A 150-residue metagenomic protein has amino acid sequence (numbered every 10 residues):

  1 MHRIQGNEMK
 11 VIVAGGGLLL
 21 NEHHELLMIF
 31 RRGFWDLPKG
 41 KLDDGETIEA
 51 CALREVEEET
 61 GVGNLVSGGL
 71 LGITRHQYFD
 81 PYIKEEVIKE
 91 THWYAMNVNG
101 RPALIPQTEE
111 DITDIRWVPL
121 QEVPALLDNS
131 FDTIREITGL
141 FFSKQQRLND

Functional and structural regions predicted by a protein language model:
M1-G16: Acidic, metal-coordinating catalytic segment for phosphate/diphosphate chemistry, firing primarily on the Nudix
N7-K10, K84-E85, Q107: Short Gly/Pro-enriched turn/cap motifs at secondary-structure boundaries
V13-G15, H24, T91-H92, T113: Change "...and in nucleic-acid phosphodiester-cleaving endonucleases..." to "...and in nucleic-acid processing enzymes
L19, A95-N97, P119: Short, well-ordered beta-strand micro-motif
N21-V62: Conserved Nudix-box catalytic region and its N-terminal flanking loop in Nudix hydrolases and closely related
M28, W93-A95, W117: Conserved hydrophobic/aromatic beta-strand scaffold that supports enzyme active sites
W35, A103-D150: Nudix hydrolase/Nudix homology domain
V62-P102: Active-site segment of metal-dependent pyrophosphate-handling enzymes, primarily the Nudix hydrolase catalytic core
